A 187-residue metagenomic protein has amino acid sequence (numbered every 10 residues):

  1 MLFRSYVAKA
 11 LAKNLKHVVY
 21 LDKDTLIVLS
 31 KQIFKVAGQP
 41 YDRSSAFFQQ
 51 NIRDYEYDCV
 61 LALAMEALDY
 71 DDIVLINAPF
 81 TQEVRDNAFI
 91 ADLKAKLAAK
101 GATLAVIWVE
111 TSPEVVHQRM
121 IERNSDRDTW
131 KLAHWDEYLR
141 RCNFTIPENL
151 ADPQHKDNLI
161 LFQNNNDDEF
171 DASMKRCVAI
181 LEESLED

Functional and structural regions predicted by a protein language model:
Y6-C59, M65: Conserved substrate/cofactor phosphate-moiety recognition/catalytic segment in nucleotide-dependent phosphotransferases
V18-Y20, L104-W108, N158-L161: Conserved beta-strand scaffold positions in the cores of enzyme catalytic domains, especially in NTP/NDP-utilizing
T25-I27, T81, E110-V115, D167-D168: Conserved nucleotide-binding/hydrolysis micro-motifs of P-loop NTPases
N51-K100: Glycine-rich phosphate-binding loop used to anchor ATP phosphates in small-molecule kinases, encompassing both
Y57, L61, F170-L181: Short, amphipathic alpha-helical "lid/cap" segments that border enzyme active or binding sites
A98-M120: Conserved phosphate-donor/acceptor-positioning beta-strand/loop module used by diverse small-molecule
E122-K175, D187: Small-molecule kinase domains that catalyze NTP-dependent phosphoryl transfer to phosphate-bearing small molecules
